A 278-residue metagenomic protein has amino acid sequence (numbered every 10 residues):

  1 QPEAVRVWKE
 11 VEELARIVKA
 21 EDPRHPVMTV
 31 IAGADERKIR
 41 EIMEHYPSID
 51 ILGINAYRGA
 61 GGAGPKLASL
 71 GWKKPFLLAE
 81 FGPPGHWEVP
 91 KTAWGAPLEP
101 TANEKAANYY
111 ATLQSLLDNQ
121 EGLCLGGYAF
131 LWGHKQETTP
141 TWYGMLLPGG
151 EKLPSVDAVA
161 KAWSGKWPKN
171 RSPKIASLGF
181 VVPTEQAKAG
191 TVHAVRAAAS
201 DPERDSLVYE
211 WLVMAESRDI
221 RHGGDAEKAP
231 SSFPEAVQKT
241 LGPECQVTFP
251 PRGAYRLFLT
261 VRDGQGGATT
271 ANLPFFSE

Functional and structural regions predicted by a protein language model:
Q1-N55, A60-G61, K66-K73: Active-site neighborhood of glycoside hydrolase catalytic domains
A68-G223, A271: Substrate-binding clefts and catalytic carboxylate motifs of secreted carbohydrate-active enzymes
A215-Q246: Surface-exposed, flexible coil segments in extracellular/virion-facing regions
V247-P251: Residue-level recognition of secondary-structure-to-loop junctions
G253-L257: Exposed beta-strand face motif in extracellular beta-rich ectodomains
G267-L273: Extracellular and select intracellular beta-sandwich modules with Ser/Thr-enriched, small-residue motifs on
P274-E278: Short beta-strand edge segments in extracellular beta-sheet folds
